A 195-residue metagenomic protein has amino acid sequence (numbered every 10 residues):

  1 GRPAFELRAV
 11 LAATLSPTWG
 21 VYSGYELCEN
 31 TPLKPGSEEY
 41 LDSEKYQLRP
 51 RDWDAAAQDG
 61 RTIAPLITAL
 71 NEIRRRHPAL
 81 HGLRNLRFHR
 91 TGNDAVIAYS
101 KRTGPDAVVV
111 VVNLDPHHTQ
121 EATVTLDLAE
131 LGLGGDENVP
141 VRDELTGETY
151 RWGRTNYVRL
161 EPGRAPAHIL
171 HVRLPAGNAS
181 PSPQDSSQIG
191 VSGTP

Functional and structural regions predicted by a protein language model:
R2-R8, S16, V21, Y25-P195: Carbohydrate-interacting/catalytic domains
